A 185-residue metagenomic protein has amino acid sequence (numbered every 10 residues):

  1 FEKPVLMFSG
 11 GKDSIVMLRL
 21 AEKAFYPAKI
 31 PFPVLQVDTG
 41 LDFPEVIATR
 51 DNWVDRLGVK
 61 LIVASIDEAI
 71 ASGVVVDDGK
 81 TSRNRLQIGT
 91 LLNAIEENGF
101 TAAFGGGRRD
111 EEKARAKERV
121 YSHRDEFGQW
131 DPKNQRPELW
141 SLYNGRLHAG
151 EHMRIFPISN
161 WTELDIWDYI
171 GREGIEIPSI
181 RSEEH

Functional and structural regions predicted by a protein language model:
F1-M7, K12-E184: Nucleotide-activated chemistry modules centered on ATP-dependent adenylation/adenylyltransferase
